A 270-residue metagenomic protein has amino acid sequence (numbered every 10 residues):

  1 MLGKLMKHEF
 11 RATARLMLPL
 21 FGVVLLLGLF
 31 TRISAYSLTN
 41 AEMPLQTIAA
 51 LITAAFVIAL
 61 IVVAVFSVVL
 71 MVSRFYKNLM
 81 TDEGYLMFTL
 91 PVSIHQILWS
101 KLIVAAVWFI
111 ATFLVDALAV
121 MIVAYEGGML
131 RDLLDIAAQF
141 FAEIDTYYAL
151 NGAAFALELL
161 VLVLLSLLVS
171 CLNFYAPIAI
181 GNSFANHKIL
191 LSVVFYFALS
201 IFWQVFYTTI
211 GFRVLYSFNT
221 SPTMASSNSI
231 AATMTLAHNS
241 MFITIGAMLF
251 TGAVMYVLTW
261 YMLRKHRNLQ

Functional and structural regions predicted by a protein language model:
M1-G84, I94-Q270: Hydrophobic alpha-helical transmembrane segments of membrane proteins
